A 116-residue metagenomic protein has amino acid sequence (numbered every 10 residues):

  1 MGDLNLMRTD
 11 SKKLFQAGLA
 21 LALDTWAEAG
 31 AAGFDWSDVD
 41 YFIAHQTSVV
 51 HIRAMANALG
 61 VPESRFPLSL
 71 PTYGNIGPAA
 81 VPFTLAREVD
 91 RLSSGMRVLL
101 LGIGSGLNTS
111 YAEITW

Functional and structural regions predicted by a protein language model:
M1-L70: Hydrophobic pocket-lining "lid/loop/helix" segments that shape and contact the acyl-thioester
K12, A20, P78-V81, A112: Short capping/connector residues at structural and topological boundaries
T25-W26, M55, V81-E88: Buried hydrophobic packing segments
V50-R53, P78, L107-S110: Short active-site-adjacent structural elements
S69-V81: Active-site-adjacent helical/loop segments in soluble small-molecule enzymes
T84-W116: Conserved beta-strand-centric core segments of catalytic alpha/beta enzyme folds
